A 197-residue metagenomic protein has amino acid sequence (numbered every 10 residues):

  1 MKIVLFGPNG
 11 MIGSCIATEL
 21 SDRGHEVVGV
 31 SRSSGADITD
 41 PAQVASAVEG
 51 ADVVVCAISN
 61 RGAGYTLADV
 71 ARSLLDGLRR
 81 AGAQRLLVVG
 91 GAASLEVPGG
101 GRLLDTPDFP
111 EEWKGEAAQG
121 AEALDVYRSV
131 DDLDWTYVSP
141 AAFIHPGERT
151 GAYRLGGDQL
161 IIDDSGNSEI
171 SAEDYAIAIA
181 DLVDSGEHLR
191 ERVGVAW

Functional and structural regions predicted by a protein language model:
I3-R23: N-terminal Rossmann NAD(P)H-binding glycine-rich loop of SDR-like oxidoreductase domains
I12-I16, L74, I179: Hydrophobic residues within alpha-helices that form the first helical element adjacent to the glycine-rich loop
E26-R32: Conserved glycine-rich Rossmann-like NAD(P)H-binding loop of the short-chain dehydrogenase/reductase
S33, S73-E116, D125-S129: Conserved Rossmann-fold NAD(P)-dependent oxidoreductase catalytic core, especially the SDR/UDP-sugar
S34-A81, D184-E187: NAD(P)H-binding glycine-rich loop region in Rossmannoid oxidoreductase-like domains and their noncatalytic homologs
Q119, S168-A180, E191: Substrate-positioning beta->alpha
D125-P146: Conserved beta-loop-beta element that borders a ligand/cofactor-binding pocket
V130-D131, H145-Y153, L182-E191: Glycine/proline-rich active-site loop of Rossmann-fold NAD(P)-dependent oxidoreductases
